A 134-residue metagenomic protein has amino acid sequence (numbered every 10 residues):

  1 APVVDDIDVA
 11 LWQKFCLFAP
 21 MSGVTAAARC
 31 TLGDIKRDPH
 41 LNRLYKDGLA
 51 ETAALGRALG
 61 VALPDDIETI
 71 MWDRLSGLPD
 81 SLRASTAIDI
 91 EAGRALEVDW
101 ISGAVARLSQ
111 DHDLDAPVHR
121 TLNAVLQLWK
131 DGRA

Functional and structural regions predicted by a protein language model:
A1-D66: Internal alpha-helical scaffold of NAD(P)-dependent oxidoreductase catalytic cores
N42-A134: NAD(P)-dependent Rossmann-like dehydrogenase/reductase catalytic/cofactor-binding core
